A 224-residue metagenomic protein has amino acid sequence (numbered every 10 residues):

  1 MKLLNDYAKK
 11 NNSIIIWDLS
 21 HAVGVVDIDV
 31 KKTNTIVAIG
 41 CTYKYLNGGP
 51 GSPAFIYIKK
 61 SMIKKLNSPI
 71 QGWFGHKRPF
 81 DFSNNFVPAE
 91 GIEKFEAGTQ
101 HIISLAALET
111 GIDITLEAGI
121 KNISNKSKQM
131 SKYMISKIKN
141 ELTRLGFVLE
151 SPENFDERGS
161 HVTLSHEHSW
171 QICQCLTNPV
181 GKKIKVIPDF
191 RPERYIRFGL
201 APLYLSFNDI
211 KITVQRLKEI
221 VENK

Functional and structural regions predicted by a protein language model:
M1-V37: Catalytic PLP-binding core of fold-type I/II PLP enzymes
K2-D6, K10, Q129, Y133 (+2 more regions): Alpha-helical scaffolding segments of alpha/beta enzyme cores, especially the outer helices of TIM-barrel or partial
I16-D18, I39, N67, D189: Structural detector of well-ordered beta-strand residues that form the stable sheet scaffold of enzyme domains
N47-G51, Y57-K126: Active-site C-terminal subdomain of aminotransferase-like
I92, E157-H161, E193-R197: Short, solvent-exposed beta-strand edge segments and adjacent coil->beta transition regions
K128-K132, K139-V180: Conserved PLP-binding catalytic core of the aspartate aminotransferase-like
C175-K224: PLP-dependent enzyme catalytic core of the Aspartate aminotransferase-like
